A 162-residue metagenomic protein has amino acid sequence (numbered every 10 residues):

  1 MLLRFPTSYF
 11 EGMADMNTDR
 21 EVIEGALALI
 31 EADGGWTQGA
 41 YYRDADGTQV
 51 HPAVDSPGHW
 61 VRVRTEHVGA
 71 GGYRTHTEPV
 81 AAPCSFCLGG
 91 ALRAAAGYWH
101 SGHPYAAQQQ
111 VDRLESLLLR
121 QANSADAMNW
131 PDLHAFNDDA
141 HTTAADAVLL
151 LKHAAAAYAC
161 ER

Functional and structural regions predicted by a protein language model:
M1-R162: Domain-length accessory/inserted modules outside core catalytic folds
